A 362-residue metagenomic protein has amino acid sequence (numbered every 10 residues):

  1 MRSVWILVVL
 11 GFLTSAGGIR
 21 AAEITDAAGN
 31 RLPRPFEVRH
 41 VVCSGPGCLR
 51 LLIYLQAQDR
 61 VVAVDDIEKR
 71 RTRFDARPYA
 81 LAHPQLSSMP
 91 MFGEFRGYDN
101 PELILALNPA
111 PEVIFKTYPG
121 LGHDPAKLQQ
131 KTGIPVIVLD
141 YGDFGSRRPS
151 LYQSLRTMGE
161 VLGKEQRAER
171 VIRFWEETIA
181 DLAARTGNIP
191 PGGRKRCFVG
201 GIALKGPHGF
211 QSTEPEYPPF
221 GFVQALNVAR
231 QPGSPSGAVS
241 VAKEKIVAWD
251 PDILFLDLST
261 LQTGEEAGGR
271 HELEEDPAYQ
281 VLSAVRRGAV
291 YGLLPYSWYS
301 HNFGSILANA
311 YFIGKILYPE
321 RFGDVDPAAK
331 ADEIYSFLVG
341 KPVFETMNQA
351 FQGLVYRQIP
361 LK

Functional and structural regions predicted by a protein language model:
W5-S15: Bacterial N-terminal signal peptides
A21-I24, R31, D124-G206, A229-R230 (+3 more regions): Extracytoplasmic substrate-binding proteins
A28-Q56, A203, H301-N302: Conserved H-X4-D acyltransferase segment
V42-S44, V62-D65, E112-T117, V136-D140 (+4 more regions): Structural recognition of the beta-strand scaffold that forms the well-ordered cores of secreted hydrolase catalytic
C43-G45, L49-N108, E112-P119, V228: A short, structured surface patch at a secondary-structure boundary
G47-R50, I67-R70, Y118-G122, G142-S146 (+4 more regions): Solvent-exposed loop/turn segments at secondary-structure junctions within structured extracellular/periplasmic domains
H208-G237: Alpha-helical, coiled-coil/dimerization segments enriched in small aliphatic residues
V228-Y279: Pocket-lining segment of extracytoplasmic ligand-binding domains
